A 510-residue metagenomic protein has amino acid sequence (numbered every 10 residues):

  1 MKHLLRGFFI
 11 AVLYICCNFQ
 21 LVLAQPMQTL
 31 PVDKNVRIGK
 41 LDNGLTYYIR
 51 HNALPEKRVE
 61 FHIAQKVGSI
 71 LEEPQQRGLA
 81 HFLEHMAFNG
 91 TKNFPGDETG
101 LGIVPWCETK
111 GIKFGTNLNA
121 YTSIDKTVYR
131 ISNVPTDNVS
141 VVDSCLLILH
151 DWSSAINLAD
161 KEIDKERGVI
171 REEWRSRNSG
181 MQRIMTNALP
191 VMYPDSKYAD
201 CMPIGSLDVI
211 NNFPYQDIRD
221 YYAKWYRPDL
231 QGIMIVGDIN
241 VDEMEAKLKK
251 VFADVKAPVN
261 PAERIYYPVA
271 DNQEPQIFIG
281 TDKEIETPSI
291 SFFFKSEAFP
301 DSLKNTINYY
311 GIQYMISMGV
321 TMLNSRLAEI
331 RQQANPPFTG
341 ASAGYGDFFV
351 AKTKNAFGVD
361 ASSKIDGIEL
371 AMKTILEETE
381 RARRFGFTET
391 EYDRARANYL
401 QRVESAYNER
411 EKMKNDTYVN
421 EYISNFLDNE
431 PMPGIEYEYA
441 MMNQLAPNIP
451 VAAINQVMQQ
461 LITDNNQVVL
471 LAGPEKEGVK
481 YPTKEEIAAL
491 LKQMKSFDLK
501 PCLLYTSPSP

Functional and structural regions predicted by a protein language model:
M1-P26: Bacterial Sec-dependent N-terminal signal peptides
L30-E60: Mature N-terminal segment immediately following signal peptide/propeptide cleavage in secreted/periplasmic
E60-S132, R183, D200-S206, T321-K354: M16/MPP (pitrilysin/insulinase) zinc-metallopeptidase core fold and M16-derived inactive scaffolds
G90, I131-K165, I330, F348-N408 (+2 more regions): M16/insulysin-pitrilysin zinc metalloprotease superfamily fold
T99-P105, N157-R175, N240, V259-Q273 (+4 more regions): Acidic/histidine-enriched alpha-helical segments
R167, M181, I218-K250, N466-Q467: Non-catalytic, conformational "gating/processing" segments within enzyme and secreted inhibitor domains
G232-P288, A397, Q401-A406, L490-L504: An aromatic/glycine/proline-enriched structural segment found at the starts of mature extracellular/organellar domains
Y505-P510: Conserved small/polar residues in nucleotide/adenosyl-binding loops
